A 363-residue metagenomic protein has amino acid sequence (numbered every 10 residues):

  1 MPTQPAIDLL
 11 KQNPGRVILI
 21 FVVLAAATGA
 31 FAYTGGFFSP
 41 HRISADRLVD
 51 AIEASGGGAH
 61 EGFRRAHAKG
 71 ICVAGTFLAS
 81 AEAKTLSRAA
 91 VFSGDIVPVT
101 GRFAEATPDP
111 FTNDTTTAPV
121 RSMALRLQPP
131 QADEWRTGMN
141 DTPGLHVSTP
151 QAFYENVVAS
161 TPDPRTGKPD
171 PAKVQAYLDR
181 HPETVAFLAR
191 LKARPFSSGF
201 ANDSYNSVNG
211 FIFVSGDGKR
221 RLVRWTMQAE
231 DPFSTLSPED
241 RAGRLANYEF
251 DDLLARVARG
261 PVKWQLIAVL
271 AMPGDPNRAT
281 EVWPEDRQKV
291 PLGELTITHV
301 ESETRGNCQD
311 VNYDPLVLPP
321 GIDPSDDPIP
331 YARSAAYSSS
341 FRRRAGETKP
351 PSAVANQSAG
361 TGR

Functional and structural regions predicted by a protein language model:
P2-R363: Active-site-adjacent core segments of small-molecule enzymes
